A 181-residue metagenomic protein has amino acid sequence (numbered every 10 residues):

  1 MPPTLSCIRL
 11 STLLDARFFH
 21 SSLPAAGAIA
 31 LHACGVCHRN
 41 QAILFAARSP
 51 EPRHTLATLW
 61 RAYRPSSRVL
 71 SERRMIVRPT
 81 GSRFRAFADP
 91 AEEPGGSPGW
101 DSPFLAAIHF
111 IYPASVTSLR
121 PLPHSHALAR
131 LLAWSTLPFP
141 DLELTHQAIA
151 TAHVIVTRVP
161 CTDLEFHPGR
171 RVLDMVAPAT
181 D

Functional and structural regions predicted by a protein language model:
M1-S21, R158, D174-D181: Charged, amphipathic alpha-helical linker segments immediately N-terminal to NTP-binding catalytic cores
L5-S6, L23, G95, F139: A general structural-boundary detector
C7-A42: A short mid-domain helix/strand-loop element embedded in enzyme catalytic domains that forms or borders the active-site
H32-C34, H38-R48, R61-D181: Glycine-rich, often acidic-flanked micro-motifs that create phosphate/phosphodiester-binding or positioning elements
E51-R53: Conserved glycine(s) of the Walker
L56-A57: Post-Walker A alpha-helix
